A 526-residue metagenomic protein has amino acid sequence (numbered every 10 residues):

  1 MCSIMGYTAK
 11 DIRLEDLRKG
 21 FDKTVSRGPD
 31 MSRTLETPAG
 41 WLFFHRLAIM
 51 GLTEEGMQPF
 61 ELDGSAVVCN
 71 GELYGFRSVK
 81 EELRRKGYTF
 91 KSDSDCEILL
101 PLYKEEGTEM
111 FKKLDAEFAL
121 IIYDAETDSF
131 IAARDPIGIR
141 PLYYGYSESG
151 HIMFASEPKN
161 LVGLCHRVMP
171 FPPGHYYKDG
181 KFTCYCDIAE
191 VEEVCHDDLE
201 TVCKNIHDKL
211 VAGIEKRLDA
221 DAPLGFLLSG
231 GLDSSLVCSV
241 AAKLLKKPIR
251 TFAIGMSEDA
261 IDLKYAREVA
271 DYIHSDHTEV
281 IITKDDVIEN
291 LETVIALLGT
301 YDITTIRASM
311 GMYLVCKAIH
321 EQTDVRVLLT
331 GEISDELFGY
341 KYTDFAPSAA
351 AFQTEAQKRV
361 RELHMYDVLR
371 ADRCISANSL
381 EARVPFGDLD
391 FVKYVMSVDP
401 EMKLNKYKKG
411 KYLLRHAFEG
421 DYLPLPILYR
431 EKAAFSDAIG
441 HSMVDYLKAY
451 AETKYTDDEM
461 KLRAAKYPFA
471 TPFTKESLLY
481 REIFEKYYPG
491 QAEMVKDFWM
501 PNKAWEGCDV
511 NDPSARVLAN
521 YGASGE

Functional and structural regions predicted by a protein language model:
M1, D324-T330, Y342, S348-E526: Adenosyl-5′-phosphate
M1-T300, Q322, R326: Cysteine-centered catalytic environments shared across enzyme families
R13, S92-D95, L114, L199-I206 (+10 more regions): Hydrophobic (often cysteine-bearing) scaffold residues that line and stabilize catalytic clefts of nucleotide/cofactor
R33-T37, K112-A116, R167-P172, D219-L224 (+7 more regions): Short coil/turn segments at secondary-structure boundaries
F60, E117, I121, D302-Y313 (+1 more regions): Short, basic, helix/turn surface patches
E258-C316, Q322, G339-Q353, R373 (+2 more regions): ATP-dependent adenylate-handling ligase core
D335: Cytosolic ligand/metal-binding cores
